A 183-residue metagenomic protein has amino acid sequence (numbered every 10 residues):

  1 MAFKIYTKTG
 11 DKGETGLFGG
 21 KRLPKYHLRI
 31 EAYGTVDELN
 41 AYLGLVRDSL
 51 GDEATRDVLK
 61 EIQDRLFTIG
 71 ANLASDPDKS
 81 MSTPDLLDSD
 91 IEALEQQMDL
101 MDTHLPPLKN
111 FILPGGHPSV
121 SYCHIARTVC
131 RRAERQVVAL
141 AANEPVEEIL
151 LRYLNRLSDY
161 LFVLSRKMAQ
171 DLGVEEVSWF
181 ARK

Functional and structural regions predicted by a protein language model:
M1-K183: Phosphate/pyrophosphate-binding loop motifs in nucleotide- or prenyl diphosphate-using proteins
